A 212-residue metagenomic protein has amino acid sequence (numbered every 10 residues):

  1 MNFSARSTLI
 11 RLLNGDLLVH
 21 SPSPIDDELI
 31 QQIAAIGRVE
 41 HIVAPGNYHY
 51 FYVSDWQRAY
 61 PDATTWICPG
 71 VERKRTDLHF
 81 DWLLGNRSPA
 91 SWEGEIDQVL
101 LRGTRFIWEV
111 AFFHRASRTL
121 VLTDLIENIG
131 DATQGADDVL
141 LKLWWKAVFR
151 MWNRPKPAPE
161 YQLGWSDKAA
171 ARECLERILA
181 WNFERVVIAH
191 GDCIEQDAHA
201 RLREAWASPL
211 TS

Functional and structural regions predicted by a protein language model:
M1-E28, V110-H114, R118-T123: Conserved beta-strand hairpin/beta-sheet module of binuclear metal-dependent hydrolase folds, prominently
F3, E28-I33, G130-A136: A short, polar/proline- and glycine-enriched secondary-structure boundary/capping micro-motif
L18-S23, I42-P45, I96-R102, Q162-D167: Short, flexible loop segments at the rims of nucleotide/cofactor-binding pockets, characterized by
L18-V19, T104-L210: Metallo-beta-lactamase
V19-S21, E40-N47, W66-C68, V121-T123 (+1 more regions): Active-site neighborhood of phospho(di)ester-bond hydrolases with catalytic His/Asp-centered motifs
D26-I30, Y50-S54, I107-E109, E195: Short, well-ordered alpha-helical microsegments
Q32-W92: Active-site HxH/HxHxD metal-binding segment of metal-dependent hydrolases
C68-E109, R115, S166, A170-E173: Metallo-beta-lactamase
